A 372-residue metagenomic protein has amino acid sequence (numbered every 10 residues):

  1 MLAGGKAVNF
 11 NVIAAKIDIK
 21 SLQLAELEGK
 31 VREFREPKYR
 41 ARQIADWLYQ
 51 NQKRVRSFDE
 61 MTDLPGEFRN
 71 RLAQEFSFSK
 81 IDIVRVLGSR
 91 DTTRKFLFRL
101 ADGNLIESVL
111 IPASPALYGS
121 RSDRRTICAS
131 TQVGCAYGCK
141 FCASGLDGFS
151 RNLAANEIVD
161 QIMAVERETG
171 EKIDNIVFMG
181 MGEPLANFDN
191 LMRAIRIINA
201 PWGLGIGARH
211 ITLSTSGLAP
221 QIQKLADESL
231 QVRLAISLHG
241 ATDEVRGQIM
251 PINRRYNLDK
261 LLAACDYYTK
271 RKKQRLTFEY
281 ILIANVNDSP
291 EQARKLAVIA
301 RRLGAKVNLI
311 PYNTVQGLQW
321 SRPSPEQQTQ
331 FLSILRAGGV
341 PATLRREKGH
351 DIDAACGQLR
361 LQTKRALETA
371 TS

Functional and structural regions predicted by a protein language model:
M1-I106, L110-P115, D266-R275, L282-S372: Auxiliary Fe-S-binding modules of radical SAM enzymes
Q43, Q132, I158-Q161, Q328: Glutamine-centric residue-chemistry signal
S89, S130-T131, S214, S237: Short linear Ser/Thr-Pro motifs
R94, I106, R124-A129, Y137 (+1 more regions): Generic beta-strand structural signal
S114-E157: Canonical Radical SAM [4Fe-4S] cluster-binding loop centered on the CxxxCxxC motif and its immediate flanking residues
L146-N175: Conserved alpha-helical substructure of the radical SAM core
A164-T343: Conserved AdoMet/S-adenosylmethionine-binding subsite of the radical SAM
